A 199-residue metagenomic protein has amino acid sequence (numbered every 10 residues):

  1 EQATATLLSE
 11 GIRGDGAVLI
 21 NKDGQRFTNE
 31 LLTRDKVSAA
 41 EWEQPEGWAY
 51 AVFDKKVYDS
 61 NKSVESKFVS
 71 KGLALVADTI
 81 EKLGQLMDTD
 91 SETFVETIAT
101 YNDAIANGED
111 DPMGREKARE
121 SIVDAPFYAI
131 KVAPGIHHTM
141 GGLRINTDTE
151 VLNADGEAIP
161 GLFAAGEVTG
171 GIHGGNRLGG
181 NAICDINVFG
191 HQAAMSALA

Functional and structural regions predicted by a protein language model:
E1-L8, I105-E109, L178: Short glycine/threonine-rich loop-to-helix capping motif typified by GTGT followed within a few residues by an Asp-Pro
E1-T93: An anion/pyrophosphate-binding glycine-rich loop and adjacent beta-alpha core in soluble alpha-beta enzymes
K22-D23, T147, A154, V188: Short, ordered coil/turn segments that flank beta-strands lining enzyme active or ligand-binding pockets
R26-A49, N153, A158-E167, G171-I183: Gly/Pro-rich active-site capping loops and adjacent beta-alpha segments that organize cofactor/substrate pockets
M87-D90, V95-I98, I105, D185-A199: Internal hydrophobic alpha-helix adjacent to the cofactor/substrate pocket in enzyme cavities
T93-N176: A glycine-rich dinucleotide-binding beta-alpha-beta segment and adjacent secondary-structure elements that constitute
I130, T169-A199: A conserved FAD-binding loop/helix module that cradles the flavin
